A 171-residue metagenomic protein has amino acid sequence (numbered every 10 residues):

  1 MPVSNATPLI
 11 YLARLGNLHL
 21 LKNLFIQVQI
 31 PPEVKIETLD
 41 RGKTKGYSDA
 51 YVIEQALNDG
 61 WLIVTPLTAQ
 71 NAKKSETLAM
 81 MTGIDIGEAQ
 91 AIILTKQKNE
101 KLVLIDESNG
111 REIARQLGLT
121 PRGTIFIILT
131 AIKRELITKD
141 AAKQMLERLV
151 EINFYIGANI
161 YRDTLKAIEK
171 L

Functional and structural regions predicted by a protein language model:
M1-V3, T7-K101, S108, L119 (+2 more regions): Active-site-proximal, substrate-binding regions of enzyme catalytic domains and RNA-binding/basic surfaces
N17, N99-L104, I132-K139: Short helix-capping/linker segments at secondary-structure and domain boundaries
R111-L171: Acidic, PIN/NYN-like endoribonuclease modules and their adjacent C-terminal/linker elements
